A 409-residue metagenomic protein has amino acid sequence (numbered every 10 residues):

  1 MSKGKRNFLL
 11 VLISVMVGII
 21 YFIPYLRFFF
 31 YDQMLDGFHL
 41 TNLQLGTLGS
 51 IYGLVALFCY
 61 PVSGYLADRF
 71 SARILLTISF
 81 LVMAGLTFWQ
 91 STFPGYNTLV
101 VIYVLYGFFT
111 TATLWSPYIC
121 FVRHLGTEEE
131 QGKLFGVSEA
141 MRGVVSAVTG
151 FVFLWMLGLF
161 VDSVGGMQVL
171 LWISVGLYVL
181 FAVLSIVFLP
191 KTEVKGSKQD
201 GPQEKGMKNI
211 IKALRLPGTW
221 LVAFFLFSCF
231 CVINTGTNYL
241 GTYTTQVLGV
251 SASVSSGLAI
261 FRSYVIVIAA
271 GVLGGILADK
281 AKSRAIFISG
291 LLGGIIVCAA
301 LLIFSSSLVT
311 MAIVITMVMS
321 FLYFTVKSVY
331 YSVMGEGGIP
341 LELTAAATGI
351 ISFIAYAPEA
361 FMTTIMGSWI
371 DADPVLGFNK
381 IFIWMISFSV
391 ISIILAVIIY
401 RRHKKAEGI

Functional and structural regions predicted by a protein language model:
R27-Y31, S146-G150, P217-G271, K327 (+1 more regions): Extracytoplasmic gate region of multi-pass secondary transporters
C59-S71, A270-S283, I370-D371: Helix-to-loop junctions at the C-terminal end of transmembrane segments in multipass secondary transporters
R69-F80, D279-L292: Cytoplasmic membrane-interface "Motif A"-like loop-to-helix N-cap segments of 12-TM Major Facilitator Superfamily
L105-M141: Cytoplasmic helix-loop-helix junction between adjacent transmembrane helices in 12-TM secondary transporters
G132-L157, S352-T363: Glycine-rich segments within core transmembrane alpha-helices of 12-TM secondary carriers
V187-I211, G408-I409: Flexible cytoplasmic inter-helical loops of multi-pass small-molecule transporters
R284-Y330: C-terminal transmembrane helical hairpin of 12-TM major facilitator-type secondary transporters
E336-P374: A late C-terminal transmembrane helix in Major Facilitator Superfamily
